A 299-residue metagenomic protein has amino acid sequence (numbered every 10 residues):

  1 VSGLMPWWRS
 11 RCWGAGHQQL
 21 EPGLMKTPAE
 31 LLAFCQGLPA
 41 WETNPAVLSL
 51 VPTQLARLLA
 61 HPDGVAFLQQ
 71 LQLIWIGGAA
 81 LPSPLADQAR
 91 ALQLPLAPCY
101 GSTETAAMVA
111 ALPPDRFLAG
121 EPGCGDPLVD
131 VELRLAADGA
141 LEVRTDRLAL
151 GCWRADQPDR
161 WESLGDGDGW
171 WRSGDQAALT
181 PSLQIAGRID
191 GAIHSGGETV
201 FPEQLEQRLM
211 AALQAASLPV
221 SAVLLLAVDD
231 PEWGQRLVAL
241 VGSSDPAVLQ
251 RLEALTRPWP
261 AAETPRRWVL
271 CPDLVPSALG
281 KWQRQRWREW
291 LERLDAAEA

Functional and structural regions predicted by a protein language model:
V1-R57, A97: AMP-binding/adenylate-forming
W7, L48-V51, I74, L133 (+6 more regions): Residue-level signal for inorganic ion chemistry
P62-L118: Gly/Ser/Thr-rich phosphate-binding loop
G78, A97-E104, G123-P127, L224-D229 (+1 more regions): Beta-strand->loop->alpha-helix junctions that form or flank phosphate-binding loops in nucleotide-handling enzymes
D126-P127, A136-D168, R188, E198-V200: Conserved ATP/PPi-binding loop(s) of AMP-dependent carboxylate-activating enzymes
L133-L135, D159-E162, D175-L179, L225: A structural signal for short hydrophobic beta-strand segments in well-ordered beta-sheet cores
T145, D168-G169, G174-E263: AMP-binding/adenylate-forming catalytic core of the ANL superfamily
L226, V238-G242, A254-A299: Conserved C-terminal "lid"/linker of ANL adenylate-forming enzymes
